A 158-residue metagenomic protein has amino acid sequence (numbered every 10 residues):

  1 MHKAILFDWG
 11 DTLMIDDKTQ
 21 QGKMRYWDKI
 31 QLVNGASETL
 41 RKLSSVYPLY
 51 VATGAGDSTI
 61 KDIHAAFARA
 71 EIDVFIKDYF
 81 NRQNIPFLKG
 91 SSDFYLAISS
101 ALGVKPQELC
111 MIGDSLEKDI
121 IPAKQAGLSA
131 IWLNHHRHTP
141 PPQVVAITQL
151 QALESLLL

Functional and structural regions predicted by a protein language model:
M1-W9, I15, Q31-L32, S37 (+2 more regions): Asp-based, Mg2+/Mn2+-dependent phosphohydrolase catalytic module
T19-W27: Conserved phosphoryl-transfer catalytic core
